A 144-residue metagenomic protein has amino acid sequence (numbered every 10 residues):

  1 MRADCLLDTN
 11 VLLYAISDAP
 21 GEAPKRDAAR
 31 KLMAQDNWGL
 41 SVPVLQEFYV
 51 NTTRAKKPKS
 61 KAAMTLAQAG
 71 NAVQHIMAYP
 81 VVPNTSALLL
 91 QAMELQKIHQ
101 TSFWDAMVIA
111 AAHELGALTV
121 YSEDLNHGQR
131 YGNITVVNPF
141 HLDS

Functional and structural regions predicted by a protein language model:
M1-L40, A55-Q68, D143: Short, well-structured N-terminal submotif of metal-dependent ribonuclease cores
R2, I109-S144: Acidic, PIN/NYN-like endoribonuclease modules and their adjacent C-terminal/linker elements
D8-N10, E47, D105, D124: Acidic active-site catalytic centers that drive phospho-/nucleotidyl reactions and related ester hydrolyses
D27, A78-V120: Active-site neighborhoods of divalent-metal-dependent phosphate/nucleic-acid chemistry enzymes
P43, Y49-P80: Active-site-proximal, substrate-binding regions of enzyme catalytic domains and RNA-binding/basic surfaces
V44-L45, Q68, L88, V108: Short, conserved alpha-helical segments within structured domains
Q46, L89, H141-S144: A short acidic, often aromatic-flanked loop/helix-cap motif at beta-alpha or helix-coil junctions that lines enzyme
